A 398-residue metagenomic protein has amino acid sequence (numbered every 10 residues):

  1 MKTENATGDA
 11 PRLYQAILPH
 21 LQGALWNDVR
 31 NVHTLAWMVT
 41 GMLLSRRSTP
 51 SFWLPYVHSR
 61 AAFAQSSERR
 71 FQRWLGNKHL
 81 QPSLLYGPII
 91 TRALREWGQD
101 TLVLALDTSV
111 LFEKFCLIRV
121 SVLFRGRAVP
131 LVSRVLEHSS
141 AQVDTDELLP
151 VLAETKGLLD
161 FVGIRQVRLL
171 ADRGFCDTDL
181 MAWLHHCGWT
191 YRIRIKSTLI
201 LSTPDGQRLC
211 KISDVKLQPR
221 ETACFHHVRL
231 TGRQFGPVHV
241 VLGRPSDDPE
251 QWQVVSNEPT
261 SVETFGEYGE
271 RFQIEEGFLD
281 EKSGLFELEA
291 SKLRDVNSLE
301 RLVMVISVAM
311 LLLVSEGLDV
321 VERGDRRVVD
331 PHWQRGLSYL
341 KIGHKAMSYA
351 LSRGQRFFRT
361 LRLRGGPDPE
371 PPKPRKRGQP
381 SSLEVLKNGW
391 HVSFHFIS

Functional and structural regions predicted by a protein language model:
M1-R47, L85-G87, W97-L102, E113 (+1 more regions): Single, function-defining residue in the core of a domain
M42-S45, R60-F63, A93-E96, V110: Short secondary-structure boundary/capping segments within folded domains
P50-A61: DNA-recognition alpha helix
A64-N77: Major-groove recognition helix of helix-turn-helix-like DNA-binding domains
W74-P88, R92-A93: Short, basic alpha-helical nucleic acid-contact segments in DNA-binding proteins and DNA transaction factors
L106-L117: An active-site-proximal beta-strand-loop segment
V120-S121: Histidine-anchored nucleotide/phosphate-binding helix
